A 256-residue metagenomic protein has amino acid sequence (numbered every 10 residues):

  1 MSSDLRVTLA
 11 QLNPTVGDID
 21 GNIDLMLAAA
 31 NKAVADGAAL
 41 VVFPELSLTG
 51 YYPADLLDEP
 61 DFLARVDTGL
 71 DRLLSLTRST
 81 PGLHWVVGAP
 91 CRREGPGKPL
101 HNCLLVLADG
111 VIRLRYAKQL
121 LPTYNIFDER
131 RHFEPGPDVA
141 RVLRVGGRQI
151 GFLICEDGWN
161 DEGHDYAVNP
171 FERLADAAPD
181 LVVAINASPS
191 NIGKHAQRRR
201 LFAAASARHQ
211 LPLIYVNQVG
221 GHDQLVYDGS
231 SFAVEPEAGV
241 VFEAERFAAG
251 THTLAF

Functional and structural regions predicted by a protein language model:
M1-F256: Enzyme catalytic cores with a strong preference for nitrogen-chemistry domains
